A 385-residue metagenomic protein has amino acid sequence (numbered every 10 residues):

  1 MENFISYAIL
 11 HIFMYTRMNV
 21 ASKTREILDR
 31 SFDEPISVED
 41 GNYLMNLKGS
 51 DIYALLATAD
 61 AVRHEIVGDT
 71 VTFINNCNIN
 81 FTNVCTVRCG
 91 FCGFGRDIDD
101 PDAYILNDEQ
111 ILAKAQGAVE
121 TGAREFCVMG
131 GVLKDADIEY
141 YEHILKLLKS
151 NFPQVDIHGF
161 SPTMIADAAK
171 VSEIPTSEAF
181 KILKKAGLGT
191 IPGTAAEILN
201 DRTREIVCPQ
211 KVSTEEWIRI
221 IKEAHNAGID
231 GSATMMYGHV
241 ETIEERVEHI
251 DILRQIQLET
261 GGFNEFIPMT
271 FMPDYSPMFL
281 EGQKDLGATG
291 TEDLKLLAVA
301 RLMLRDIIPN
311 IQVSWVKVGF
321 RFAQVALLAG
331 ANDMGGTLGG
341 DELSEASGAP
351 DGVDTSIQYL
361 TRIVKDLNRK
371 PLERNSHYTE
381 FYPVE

Functional and structural regions predicted by a protein language model:
E2-Y53, V119, I250-E385: Auxiliary Fe-S-binding modules of radical SAM enzymes
S37, R96-I252: Conserved Radical SAM active-site core
Y43-N46, C77-N78, G130-K134, Y237-V240 (+1 more regions): Conserved short loop/turn motifs at secondary-structure junctions
A54-R96, A103-M129, I191: N-terminal pre-triad scaffold of radical SAM enzymes
A59, C89, V128, T194 (+4 more regions): Conserved, mostly hydrophobic/aromatic
V71, C92-R96, L145-K149, Q154-D167 (+1 more regions): Mobile, glycine- and charge-enriched loop segments and immediately flanking short secondary-structure elements within
F73-N75, F126, I157-F160, I191-G193 (+4 more regions): Hydrophobic faces of well-ordered beta-strands that scaffold small-molecule active sites in alpha/beta enzyme cores
C77, D99, M129-I138, P273 (+1 more regions): Glycine-rich, proline-tolerant flexible connector loops at the mouths of alpha/beta enzymes
